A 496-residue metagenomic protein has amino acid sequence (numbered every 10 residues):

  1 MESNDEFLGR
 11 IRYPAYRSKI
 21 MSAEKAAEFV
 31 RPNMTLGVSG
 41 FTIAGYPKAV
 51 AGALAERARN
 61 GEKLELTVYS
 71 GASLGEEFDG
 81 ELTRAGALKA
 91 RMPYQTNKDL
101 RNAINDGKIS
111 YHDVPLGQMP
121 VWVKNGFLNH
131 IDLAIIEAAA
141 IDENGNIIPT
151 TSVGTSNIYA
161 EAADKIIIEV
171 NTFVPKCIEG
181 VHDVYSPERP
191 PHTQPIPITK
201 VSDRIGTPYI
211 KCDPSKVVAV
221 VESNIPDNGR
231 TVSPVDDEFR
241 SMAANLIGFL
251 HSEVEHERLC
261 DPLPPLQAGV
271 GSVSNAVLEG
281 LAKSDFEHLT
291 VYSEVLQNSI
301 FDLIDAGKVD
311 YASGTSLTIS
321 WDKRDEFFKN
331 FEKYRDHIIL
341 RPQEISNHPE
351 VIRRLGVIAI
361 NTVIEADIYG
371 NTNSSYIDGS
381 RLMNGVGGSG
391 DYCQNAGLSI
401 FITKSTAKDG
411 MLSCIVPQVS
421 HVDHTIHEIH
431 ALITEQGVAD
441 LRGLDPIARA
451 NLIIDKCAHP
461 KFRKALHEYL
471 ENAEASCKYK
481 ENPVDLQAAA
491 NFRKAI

Functional and structural regions predicted by a protein language model:
M1-I496: Conserved alpha/beta enzyme-core scaffold
